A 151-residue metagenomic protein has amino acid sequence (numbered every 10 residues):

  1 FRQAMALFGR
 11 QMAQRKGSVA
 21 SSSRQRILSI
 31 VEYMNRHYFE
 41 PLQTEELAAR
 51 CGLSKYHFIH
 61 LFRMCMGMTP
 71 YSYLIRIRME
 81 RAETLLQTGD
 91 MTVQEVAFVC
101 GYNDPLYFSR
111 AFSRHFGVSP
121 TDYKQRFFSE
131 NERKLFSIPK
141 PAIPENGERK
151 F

Functional and structural regions predicted by a protein language model:
F1-E32, R50: An amphipathic alpha-helical interaction segment
A4, C65, A82: DNA major-groove recognition helices of helix-turn-helix
F8-R15, H37-Y38, G89, S119 (+2 more regions): A general structural signal marking secondary-structure boundaries and capping sites
Y33-N35, E40-I77, M91, A97-R126: Basic/polar phosphate-binding segments, predominantly the helix-turn-helix DNA-binding elements of transcriptional
L74-E83, D122-P141: Short, basic, alpha-helical segments at the C-terminal edge of helix-turn-helix-like DNA-binding modules
E148-F151: Helix-turn-helix/homeodomain-like alpha-helical modules used for DNA recognition and transcription-factor dimerization
